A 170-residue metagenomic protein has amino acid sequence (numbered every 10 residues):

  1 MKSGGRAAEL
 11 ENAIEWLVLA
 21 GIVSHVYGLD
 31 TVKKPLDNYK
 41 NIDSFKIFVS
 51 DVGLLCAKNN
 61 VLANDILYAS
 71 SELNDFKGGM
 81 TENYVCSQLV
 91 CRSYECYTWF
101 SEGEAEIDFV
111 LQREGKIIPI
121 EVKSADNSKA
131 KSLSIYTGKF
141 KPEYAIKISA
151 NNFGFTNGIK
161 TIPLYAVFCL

Functional and structural regions predicted by a protein language model:
M1-L111: Accessory nucleic acid-recognition modules appended to NTPase machines
L29-T31, G53, E102, A125 (+2 more regions): Short, solvent-exposed coil/turn elements at secondary-structure transition points
K33, G115, N127-A130: A short local loop/turn or secondary-structure capping micro-motif enriched for an aromatic residue
T98, P119-V122: Short catalytic-loop micro-motif centered on adjacent basic/acidic residues
L111-P119: Active-site beta-strand-loop-beta-strand hairpin of nuclease catalytic cores that positions key catalytic residues
S124-L164: Catalytic cores of nucleic-acid endonucleases
L164-L170: C-terminal helix of von Willebrand factor
